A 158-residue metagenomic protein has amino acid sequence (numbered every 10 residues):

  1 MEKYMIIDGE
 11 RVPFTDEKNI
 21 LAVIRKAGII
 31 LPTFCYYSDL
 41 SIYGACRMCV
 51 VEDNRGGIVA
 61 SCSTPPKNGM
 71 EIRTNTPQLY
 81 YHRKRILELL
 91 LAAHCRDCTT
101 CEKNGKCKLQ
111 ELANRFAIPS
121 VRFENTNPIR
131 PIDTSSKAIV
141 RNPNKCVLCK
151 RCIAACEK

Functional and structural regions predicted by a protein language model:
M1-E10: Eukaryote-biased recognition of intrinsically disordered, low-complexity regulatory segments
E10-N68, P77-H82: N-terminal cofactor/phosphate-binding cores enriched in small/glycine residues, especially glycine-rich loops such as
R47-M48, N54-K158: Fe-S ferredoxin-like electron-transfer domains and their immediately adjacent linker/connector regions across
